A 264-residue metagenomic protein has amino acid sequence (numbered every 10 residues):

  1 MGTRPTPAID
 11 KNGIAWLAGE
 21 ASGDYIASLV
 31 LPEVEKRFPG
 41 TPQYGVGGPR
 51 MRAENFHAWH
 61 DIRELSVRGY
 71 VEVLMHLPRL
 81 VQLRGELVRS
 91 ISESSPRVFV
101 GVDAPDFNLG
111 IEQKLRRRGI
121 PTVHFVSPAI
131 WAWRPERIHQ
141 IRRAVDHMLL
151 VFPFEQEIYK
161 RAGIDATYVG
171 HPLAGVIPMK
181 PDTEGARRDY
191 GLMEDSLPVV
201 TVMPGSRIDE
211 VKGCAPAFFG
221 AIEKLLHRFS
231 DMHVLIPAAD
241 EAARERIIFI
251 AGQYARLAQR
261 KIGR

Functional and structural regions predicted by a protein language model:
G2-A8: A short, basic/flexible loop-to-alpha-helix module at the beginning of a structural domain
P5, G13-Y190, M203-V211, K224 (+3 more regions): Active-site and donor-binding regions of nucleotide-sugar-utilizing enzymes
K11-G13, M193-T201, M232-H233: Charged active-site motifs of nucleotide-sugar-dependent glycosyltransferases
G48-P49, S196, E210-R264: Donor-nucleotide binding loops and adjacent catalytic segments primarily of GT-B fold Leloir glycosyltransferases
